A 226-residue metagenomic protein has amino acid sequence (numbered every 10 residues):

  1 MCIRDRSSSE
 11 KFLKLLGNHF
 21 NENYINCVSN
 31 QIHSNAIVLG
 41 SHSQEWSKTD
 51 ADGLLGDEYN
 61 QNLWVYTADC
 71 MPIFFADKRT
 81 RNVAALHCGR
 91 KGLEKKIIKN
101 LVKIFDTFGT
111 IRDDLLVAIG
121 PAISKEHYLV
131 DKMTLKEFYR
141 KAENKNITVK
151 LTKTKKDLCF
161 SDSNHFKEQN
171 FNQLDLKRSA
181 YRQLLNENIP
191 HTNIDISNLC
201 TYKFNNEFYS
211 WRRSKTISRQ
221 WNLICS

Functional and structural regions predicted by a protein language model:
R4-S226: Active-site microenvironment for binding and transforming phosphate-containing groups
